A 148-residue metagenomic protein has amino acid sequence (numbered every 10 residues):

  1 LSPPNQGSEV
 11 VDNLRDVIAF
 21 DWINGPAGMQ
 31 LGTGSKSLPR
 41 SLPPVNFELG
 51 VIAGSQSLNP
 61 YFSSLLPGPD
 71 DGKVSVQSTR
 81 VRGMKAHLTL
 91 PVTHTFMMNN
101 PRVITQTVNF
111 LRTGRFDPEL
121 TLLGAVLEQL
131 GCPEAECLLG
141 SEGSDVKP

Functional and structural regions predicted by a protein language model:
L1-N46, D71, P148: Serine-dependent carboxylesterase/thioesterase catalytic core of lipase-like alpha/beta-hydrolase/SGNH enzymes
P44-P148: C-terminal catalytic-base region of ester-bond hydrolases, centering on the histidine of the charge-relay
